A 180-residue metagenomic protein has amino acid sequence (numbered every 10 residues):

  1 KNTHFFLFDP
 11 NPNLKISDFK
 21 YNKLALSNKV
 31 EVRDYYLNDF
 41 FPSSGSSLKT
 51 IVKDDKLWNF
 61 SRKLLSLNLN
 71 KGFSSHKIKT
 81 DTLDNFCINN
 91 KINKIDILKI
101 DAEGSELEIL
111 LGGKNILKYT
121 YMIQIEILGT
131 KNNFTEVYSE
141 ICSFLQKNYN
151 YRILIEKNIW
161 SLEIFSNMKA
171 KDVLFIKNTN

Functional and structural regions predicted by a protein language model:
K1-N180: Phosphate/nucleotide-binding beta-alpha loop and adjacent structural elements of enzyme active sites
